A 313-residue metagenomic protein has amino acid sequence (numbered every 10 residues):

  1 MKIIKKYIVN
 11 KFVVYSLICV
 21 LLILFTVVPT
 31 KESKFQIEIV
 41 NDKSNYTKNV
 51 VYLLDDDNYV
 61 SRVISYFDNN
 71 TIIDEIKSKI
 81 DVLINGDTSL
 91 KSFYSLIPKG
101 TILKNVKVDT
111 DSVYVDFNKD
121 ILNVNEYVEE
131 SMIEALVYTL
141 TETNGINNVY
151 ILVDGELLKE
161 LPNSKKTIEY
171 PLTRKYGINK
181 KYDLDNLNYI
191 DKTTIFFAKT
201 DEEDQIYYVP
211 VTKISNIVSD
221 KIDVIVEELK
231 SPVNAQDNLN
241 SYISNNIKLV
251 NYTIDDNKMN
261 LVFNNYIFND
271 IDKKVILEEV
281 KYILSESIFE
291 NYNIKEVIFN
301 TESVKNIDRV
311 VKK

Functional and structural regions predicted by a protein language model:
M1-K313: Bimodal "functional hotspot" detector
